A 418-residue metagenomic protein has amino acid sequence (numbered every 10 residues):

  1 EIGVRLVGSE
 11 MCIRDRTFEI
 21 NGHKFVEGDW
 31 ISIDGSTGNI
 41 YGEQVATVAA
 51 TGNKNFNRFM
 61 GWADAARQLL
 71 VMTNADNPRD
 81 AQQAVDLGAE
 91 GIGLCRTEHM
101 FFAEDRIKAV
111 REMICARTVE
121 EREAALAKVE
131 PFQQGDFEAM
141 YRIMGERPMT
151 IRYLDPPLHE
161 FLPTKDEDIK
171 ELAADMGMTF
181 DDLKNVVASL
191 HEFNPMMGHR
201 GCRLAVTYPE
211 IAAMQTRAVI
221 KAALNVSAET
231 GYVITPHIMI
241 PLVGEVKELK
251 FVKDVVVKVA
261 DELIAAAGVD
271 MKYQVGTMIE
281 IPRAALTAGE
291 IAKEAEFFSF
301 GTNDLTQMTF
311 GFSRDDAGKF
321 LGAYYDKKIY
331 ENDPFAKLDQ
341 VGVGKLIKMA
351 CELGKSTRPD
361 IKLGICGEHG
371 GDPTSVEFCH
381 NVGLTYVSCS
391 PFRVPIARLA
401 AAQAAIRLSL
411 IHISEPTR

Functional and structural regions predicted by a protein language model:
E1-G8, C12-I13, I411-R418: Single conserved hydrophobic/aromatic residue that forms the stacking wall/gate of nucleotide- or nucleobase-binding
I13-D15, D372-P373: Short, solvent-exposed loop/turn segments at secondary-structure junctions
R14-I40: A structural-propensity feature for long, helix-poor, extended segments
I33-G35, I40-Y41, V45-M60: Acidic/Gly/His-enriched mid-domain segments of enzyme catalytic cores or analogous surface patches that mediate
G52-S409: Conserved alpha/beta-domain cores
